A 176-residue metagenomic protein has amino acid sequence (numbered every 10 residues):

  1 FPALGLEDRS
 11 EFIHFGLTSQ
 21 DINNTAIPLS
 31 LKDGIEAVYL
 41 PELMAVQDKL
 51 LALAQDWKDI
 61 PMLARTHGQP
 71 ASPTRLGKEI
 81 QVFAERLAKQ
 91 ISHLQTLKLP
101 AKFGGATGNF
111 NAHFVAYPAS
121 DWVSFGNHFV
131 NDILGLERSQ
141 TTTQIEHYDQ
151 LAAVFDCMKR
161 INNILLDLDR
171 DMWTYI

Functional and structural regions predicted by a protein language model:
F1-F110, Y117, D121-H128: A helix-coil-helix interface module used to build multimeric assemblies and to scaffold catalytic/cofactor sites
L53, N131-L134, L168: Generic detector of short, locally flexible boundary/turn motifs and exposed helical patches
Q90, L94, A112, E137 (+1 more regions): Glycine-rich anion/phosphate-binding loop at the beta-strand->alpha-helix junction
F125-I145: A short, charged helix-loop
